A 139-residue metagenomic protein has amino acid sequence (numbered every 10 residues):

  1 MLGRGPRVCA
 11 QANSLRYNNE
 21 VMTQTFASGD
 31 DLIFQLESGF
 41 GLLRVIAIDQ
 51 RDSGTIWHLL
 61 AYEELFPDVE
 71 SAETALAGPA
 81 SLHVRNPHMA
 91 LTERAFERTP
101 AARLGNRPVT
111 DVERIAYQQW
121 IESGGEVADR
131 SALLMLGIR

Functional and structural regions predicted by a protein language model:
G3-G5: Residue-identity detector for glycine
V8-A10, L15: Short, low-complexity intrinsically disordered segments enriched in A/P/G/S/L with frequent Arg, especially at protein
N19-F26: Mixed-charge, Lys/Arg-rich low-complexity intrinsically disordered regions
A27-D31: Loop/turn positions that initiate beta-strands
F40-D49: Short beta-strand-centered aromatic/proline hotspots
I48-E73: Basic/aromatic-rich interaction segments and small domains that mediate binding to polyanionic partners
L65-R139: Intrinsically disordered, low-complexity, charged/polar segments
